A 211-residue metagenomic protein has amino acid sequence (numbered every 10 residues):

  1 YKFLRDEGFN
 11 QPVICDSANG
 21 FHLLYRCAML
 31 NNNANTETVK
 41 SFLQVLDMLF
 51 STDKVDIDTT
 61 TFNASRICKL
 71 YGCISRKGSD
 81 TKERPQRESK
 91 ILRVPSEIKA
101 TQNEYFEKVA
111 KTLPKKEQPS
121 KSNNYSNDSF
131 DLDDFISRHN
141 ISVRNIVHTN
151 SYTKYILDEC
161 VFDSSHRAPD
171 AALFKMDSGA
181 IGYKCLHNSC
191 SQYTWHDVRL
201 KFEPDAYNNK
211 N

Functional and structural regions predicted by a protein language model:
Y1, E7-G8, C27-R144, V161-S165 (+1 more regions): DNA replication initiation modules
K2, F21-Y25, D158: Contiguous, well-ordered alpha-helical segments that form the cores/surfaces of helical PPI scaffolds
P12-N19, D58-N63, V147-N150, L173-K175: Short beta-strand
I14-R26, C68: Short, conserved phosphate-binding/catalytic loop or strand-edge motifs used in phosphoryl-/nucleotidyl-transfer
A18, R66, L70, R76 (+2 more regions): Intrinsically disordered, low-complexity segments enriched in small/polar residues
F21-N32, G182: Thiolate-centered catalytic microenvironments shared by cysteine-dependent enzyme domains
R144-H196: N-terminal single-stranded DNA-binding subdomain of primase/primase-helicase replication proteins
